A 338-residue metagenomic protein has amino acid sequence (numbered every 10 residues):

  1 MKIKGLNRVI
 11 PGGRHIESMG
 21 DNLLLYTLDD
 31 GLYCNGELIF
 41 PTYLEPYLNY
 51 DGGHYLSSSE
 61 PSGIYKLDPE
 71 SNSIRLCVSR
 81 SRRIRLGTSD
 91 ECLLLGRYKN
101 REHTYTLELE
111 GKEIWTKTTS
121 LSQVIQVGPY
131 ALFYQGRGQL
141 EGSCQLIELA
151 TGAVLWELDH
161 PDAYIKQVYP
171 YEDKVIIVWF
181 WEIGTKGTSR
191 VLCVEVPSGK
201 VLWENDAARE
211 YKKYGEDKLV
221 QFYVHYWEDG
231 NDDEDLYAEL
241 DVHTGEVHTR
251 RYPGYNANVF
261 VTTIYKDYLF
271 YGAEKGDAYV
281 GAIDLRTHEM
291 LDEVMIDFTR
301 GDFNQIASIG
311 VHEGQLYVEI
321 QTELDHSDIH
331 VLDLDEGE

Functional and structural regions predicted by a protein language model:
K4-I10, G36-P41, S71-V78, G111-K117 (+4 more regions): A short beta-strand motif characteristic of beta-propeller blades
V9-D21, D30-G31, P41-G53, V78-C92 (+6 more regions): Repeated scaffold domains used in trafficking and secretory/extracellular systems, primarily beta-propellers
L25-Y26, L56-S58, L94-G96, F133-Y134 (+4 more regions): Residue position within the beta-strands of beta-propeller blades
Y33-N35, Y65-L67, T106-E110, I147 (+4 more regions): Hydrophobic/aromatic beta-strand positions that recur at structurally equivalent sites within the blades
S59-E60, Y98-H103, G136-G142, E182-S189 (+3 more regions): Short, solvent-exposed loop/turn segments at conserved positions within beta-propeller repeat blades
N100-L202, A207: Solenoidal tandem-repeat scaffolds enriched in leucines and small polar residues
W203-D206, G215, Q221-N304: Intrinsically disordered, low-complexity segments enriched in Gly and acidic/Ser/Thr residues that form flexible
D297-F298, D302-E338: Blade-level signature of beta-propeller repeat domains, shared across WD40, Kelch, NHL, RCC1 and BNR/Asp-box propellers
